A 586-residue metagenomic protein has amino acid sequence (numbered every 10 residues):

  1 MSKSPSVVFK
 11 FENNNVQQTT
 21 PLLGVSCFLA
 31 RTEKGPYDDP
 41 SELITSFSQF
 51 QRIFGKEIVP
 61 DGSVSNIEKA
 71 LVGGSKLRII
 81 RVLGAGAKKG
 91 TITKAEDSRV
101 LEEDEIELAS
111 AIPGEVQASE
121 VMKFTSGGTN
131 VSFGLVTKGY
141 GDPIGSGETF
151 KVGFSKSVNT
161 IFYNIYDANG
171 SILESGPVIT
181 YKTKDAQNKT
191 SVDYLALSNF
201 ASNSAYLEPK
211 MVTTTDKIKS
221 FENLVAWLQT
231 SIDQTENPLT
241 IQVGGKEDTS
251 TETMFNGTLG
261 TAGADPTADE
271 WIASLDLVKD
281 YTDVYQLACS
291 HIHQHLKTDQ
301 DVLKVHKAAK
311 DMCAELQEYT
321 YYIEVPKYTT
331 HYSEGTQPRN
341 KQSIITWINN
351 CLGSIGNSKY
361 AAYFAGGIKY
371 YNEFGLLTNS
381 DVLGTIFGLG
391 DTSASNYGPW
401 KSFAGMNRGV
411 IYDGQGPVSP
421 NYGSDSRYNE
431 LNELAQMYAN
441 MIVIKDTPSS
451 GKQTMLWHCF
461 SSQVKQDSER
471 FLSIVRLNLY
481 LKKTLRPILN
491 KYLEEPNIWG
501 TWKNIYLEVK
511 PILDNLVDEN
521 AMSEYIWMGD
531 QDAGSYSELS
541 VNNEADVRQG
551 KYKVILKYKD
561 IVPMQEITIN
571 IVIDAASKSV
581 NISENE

Functional and structural regions predicted by a protein language model:
M1-R99, A111-G114, A273-E586: Structured, hydrophobic secondary-structure cores that serve as assembly/anchoring elements
Q49-F54, S98-E208, N504: Extended, beta-strand-rich, solvent-exposed assembly scaffolds of outer structural proteins
R99, I106, I161, Y166-S171 (+18 more regions): Intrinsic disorder/low-complexity detector
L135-V136, V225-L316: Long, structured protein-protein interaction/assembly regions in large complexes
F154-K156, K189, K217, Q229 (+2 more regions): Generic structural signal for beta-strand residues in well-ordered domains
I218, G245-K246, W457-C459: C-terminal (or distal) subdomains of carbohydrate-active enzymes
